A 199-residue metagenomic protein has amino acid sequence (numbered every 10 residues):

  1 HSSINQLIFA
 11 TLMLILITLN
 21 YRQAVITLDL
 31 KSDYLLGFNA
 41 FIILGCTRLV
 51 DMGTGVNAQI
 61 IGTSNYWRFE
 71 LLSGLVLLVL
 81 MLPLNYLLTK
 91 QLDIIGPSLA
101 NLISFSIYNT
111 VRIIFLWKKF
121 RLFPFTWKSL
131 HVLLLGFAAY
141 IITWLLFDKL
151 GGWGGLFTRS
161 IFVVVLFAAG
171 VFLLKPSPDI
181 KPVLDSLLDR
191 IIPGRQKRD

Functional and structural regions predicted by a protein language model:
H1-L75: Specific pore-lining/lateral-gate transmembrane helices of multi-pass inner-membrane transport and insertion machines
S2, L7, T11-I15, R48-V56 (+5 more regions): Hydrophobic alpha-helical transmembrane bundles that constitute the permease/transmembrane domains of multi-pass
L14-L19, T27, A40-I43, L82 (+5 more regions): Membrane-embedded alpha-helical segments of multi-pass transporters/permeases
N20-R22, D29-Y34, N65-Y66, L88-L92 (+3 more regions): Short helix-capping/hinge motifs at transmembrane helix termini and TM-loop junctions
F38, R68, G74-T110, F123 (+2 more regions): Membrane-interface helix-loop junctions in multi-pass transport and translocation proteins
N57-N65, I113-W127: Alpha-helical transmembrane segments
K119-L133, P178, P182-D189: Interhelical loop/hinge segments that connect adjacent transmembrane helices in multipass membrane
L145-D199: Membrane-proximal transmembrane or re-entrant/amphipathic helices at the cytosolic face
